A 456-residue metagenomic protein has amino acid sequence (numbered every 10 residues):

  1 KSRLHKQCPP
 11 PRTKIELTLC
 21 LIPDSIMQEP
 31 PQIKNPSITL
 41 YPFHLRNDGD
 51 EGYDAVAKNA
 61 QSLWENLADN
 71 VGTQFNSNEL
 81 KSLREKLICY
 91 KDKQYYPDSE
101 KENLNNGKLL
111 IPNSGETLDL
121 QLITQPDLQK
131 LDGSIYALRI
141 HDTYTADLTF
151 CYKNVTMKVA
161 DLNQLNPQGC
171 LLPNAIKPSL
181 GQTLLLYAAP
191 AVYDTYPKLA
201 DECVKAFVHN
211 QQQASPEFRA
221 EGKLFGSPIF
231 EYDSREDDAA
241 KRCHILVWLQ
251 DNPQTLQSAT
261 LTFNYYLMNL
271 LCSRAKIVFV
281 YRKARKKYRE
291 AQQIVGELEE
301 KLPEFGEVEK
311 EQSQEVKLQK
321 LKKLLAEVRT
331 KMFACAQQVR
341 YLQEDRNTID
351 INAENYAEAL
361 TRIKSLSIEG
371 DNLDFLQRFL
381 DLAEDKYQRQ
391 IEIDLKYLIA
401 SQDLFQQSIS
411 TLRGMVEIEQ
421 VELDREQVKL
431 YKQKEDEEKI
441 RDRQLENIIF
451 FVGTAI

Functional and structural regions predicted by a protein language model:
H5-Q7: Low-complexity, intrinsically disordered or signal/transmembrane-proximal segments
L19-L184, A188-P190: Long, solvent-exposed N-terminal ectodomains/accessory regions that are displayed to the extracellular/lumenal milieu
G49-D54, V155-D161, Q257-A259, R282 (+10 more regions): Generic local-structure boundary detector
L109-A326: Extended alpha-helical interaction modules
Q314, K320-I456: Membrane-associated alpha-helical segments
